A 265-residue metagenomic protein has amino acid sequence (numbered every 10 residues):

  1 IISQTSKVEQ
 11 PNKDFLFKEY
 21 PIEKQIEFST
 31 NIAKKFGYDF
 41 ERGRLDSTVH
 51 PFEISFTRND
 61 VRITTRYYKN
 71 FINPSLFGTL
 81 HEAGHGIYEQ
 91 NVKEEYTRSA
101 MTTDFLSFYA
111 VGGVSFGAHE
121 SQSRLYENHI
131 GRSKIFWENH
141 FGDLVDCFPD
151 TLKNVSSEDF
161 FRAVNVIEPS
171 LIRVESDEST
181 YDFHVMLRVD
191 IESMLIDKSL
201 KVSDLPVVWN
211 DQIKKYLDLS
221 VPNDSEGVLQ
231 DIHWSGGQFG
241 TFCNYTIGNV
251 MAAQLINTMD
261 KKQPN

Functional and structural regions predicted by a protein language model:
I1-P74: Contiguous, non-catalytic segments that form substrate-binding/exosite surfaces or channel walls
T64-K69, E95-V114: Short helix/strand-bridging catalytic loops that position acidic/His residues to coordinate divalent metals and engage
P74-R98, E120-R124: Active-site recognition of the HExxH zinc-binding catalytic motif
F108-E120, T180, F239-Y245: Active-site metal-coordination segments of metallo-dependent hydrolases
F116-I130: An active-site-proximal "capping" alpha-helix that borders the catalytic cofactor pocket
S123, I191, G248: Hydrophobic, well-ordered secondary-structure elements that form the walls of internal hydrophobic environments
I130-G236: Long, amphipathic alpha-helical stalk/connector segments used for oligomerization, subunit docking, or mechanical
G237-N257: C-terminal substrate/ligand-recognition segments
